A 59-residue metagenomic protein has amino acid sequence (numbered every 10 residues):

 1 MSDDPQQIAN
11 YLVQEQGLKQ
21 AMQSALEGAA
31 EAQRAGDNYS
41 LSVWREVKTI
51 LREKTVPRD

Functional and structural regions predicted by a protein language model:
M1-Q23, V56-P57: N-terminal acidic leader/helix
L26-P57: Short, charge-rich amphipathic interface segments used for partner binding and complex assembly
